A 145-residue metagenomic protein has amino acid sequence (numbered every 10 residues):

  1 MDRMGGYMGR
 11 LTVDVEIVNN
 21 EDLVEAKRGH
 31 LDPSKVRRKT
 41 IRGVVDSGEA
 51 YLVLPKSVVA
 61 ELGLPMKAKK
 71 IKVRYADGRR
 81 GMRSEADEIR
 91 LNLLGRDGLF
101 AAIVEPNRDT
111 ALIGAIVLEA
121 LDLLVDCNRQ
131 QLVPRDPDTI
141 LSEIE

Functional and structural regions predicted by a protein language model:
M1-E145: Pepsin/retropepsin-fold aspartyl endopeptidases
